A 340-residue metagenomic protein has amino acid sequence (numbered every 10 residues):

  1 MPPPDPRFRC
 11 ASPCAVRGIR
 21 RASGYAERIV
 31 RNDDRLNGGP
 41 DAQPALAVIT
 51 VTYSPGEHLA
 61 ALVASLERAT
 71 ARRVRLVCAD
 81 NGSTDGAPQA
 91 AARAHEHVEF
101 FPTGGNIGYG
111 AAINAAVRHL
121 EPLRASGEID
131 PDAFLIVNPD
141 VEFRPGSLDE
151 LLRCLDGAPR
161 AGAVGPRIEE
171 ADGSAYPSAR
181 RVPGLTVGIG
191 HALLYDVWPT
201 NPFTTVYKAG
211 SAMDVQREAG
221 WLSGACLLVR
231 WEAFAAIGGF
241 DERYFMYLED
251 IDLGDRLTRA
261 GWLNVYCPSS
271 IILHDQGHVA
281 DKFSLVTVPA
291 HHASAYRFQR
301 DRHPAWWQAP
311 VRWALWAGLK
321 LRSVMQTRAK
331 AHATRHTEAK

Functional and structural regions predicted by a protein language model:
A64-R73: Short, acidic, metal-binding catalytic loop of nucleotide-sugar glycosyltransferases
D80-P88, G105: A conserved acidic beta->alpha catalytic loop
T103-I129: Glycine-rich, basic loop-to-helix element that forms the pyrophosphate-binding segment of sugar-nucleotide handling
G127-E142: Short beta-strand-to-loop acidic/aromatic patch adjacent to the donor-nucleotide binding site
E142-P177: Conserved donor NDP-sugar-binding/catalytic core segment of glycosyltransferases
P183-A219: Short, flexible, basic/aromatic active-site loop/helix in glycosyltransferases
A212-D214, E218-I271: A short, conserved alpha-helix in the catalytic core of glycosyltransferases
D252-A333: Active-site-adjacent helix/loop segment of glycosyltransferases that harbors family-specific signature motifs
